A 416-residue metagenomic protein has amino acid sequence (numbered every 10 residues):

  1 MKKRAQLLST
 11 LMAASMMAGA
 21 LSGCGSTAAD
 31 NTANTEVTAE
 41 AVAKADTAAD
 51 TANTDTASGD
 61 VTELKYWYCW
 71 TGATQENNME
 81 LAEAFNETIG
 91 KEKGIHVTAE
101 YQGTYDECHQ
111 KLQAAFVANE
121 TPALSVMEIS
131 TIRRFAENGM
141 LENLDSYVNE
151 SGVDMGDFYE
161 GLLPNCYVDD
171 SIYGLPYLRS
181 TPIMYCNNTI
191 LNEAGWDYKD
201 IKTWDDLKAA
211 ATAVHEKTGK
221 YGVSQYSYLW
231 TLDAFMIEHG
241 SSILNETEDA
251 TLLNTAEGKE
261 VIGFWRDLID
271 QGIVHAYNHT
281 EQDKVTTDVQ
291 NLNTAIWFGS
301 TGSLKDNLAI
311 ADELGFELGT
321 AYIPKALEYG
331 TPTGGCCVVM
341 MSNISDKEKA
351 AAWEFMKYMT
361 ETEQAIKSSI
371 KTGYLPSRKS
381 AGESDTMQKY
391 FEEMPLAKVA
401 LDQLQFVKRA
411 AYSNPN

Functional and structural regions predicted by a protein language model:
T54, G72-H96: Short, polar/charged alpha-helical segment
D60-G72, I95-E100, A123-L124, Y173 (+2 more regions): Short, well-ordered beta-strand elements
L64-E80, Q102-Y105, S180: Extracytoplasmic "Venus flytrap"
E87, K93-H96, A194, G263 (+2 more regions): Extracytoplasmic/periplasmic substrate-recognition and gating elements
G90-F158, T189, E193-G195, K202 (+3 more regions): Extracytoplasmic "Venus flytrap"/periplasmic binding protein-like
S130-D145, N149, E160-K199, Q225-E248 (+3 more regions): Periplasmic solute-binding protein
A210-A213, D249-N278: Glycine-centered hinge/linker elements that transmit conformational signals in sensory and ligand-binding systems
L396-N416: C-terminal capping/gating helix-and-loop segments adjacent to ligand/active sites or protein-protein/ligand interfaces
